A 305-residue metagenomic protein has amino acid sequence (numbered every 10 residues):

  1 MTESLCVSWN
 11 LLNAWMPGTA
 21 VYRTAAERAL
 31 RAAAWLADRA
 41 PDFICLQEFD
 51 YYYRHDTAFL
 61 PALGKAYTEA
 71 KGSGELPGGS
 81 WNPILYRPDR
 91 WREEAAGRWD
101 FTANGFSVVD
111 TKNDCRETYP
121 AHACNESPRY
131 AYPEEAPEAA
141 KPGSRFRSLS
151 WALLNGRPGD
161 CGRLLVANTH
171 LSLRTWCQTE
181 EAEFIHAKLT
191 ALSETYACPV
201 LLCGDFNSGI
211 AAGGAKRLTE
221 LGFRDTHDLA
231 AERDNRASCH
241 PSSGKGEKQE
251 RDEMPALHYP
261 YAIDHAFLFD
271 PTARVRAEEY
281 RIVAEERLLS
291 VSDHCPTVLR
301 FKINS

Functional and structural regions predicted by a protein language model:
M1-N13, A66, D114-C115, Y119-H122 (+3 more regions): Acidic, histidine-bearing metal-coordination/catalytic regions of metal-dependent phosphoesterases
M1-P61, G74-W81, L164, K302-S305: N-terminal, active-site-proximal structural segment of metallo-dependent hydrolase catalytic domains
S8, F43-Q47, P83-I84, L165-N168 (+3 more regions): Structural recognition of the beta-strand scaffold that forms the well-ordered cores of secreted hydrolase catalytic
W9-L11, F49, T169-L171, G204-F206 (+1 more regions): Active-site metal-binding loops of divalent metal-dependent hydrolases
F43, Q47-R163: Structured beta-strand-rich core segments of catalytic domains in phosphoester-bond hydrolases
Y52, A95, T190-L201, N207-S305: Metal-dependent phosphoester-hydrolase catalytic domains
F146-T169, C177-A215: His/acidic metal-ligating clusters that form di-metal
